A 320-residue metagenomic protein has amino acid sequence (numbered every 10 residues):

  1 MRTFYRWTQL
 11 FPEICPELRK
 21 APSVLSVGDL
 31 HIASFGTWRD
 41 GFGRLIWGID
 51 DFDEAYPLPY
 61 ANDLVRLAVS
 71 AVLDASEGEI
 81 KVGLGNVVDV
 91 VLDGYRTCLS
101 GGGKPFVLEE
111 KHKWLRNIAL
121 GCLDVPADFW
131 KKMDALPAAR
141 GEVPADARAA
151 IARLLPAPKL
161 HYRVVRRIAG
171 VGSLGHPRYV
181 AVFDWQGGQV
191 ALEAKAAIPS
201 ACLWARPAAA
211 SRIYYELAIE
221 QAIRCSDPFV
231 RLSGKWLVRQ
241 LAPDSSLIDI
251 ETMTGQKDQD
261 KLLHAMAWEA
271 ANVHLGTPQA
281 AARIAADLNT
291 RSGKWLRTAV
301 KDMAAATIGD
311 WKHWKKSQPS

Functional and structural regions predicted by a protein language model:
M1-V27, I32-R116, A152-S320: Conserved ATP-binding subdomain of kinase catalytic cores across diverse folds
S100-A147: Sequence-structural signature of the catalytic-core scaffold of metal-dependent phosphohydrolases that act on
